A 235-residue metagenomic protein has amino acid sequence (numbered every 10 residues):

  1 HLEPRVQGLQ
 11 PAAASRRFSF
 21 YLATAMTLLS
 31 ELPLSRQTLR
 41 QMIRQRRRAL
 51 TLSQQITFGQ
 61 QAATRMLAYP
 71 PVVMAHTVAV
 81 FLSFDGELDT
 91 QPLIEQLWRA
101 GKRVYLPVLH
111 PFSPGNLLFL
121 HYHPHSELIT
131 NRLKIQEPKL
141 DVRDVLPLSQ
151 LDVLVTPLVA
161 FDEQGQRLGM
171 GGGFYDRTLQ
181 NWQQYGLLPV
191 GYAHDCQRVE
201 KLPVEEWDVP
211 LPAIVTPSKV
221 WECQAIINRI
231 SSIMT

Functional and structural regions predicted by a protein language model:
L2, S19-L22: Short hydrophobic targeting helices and cationic amphipathic motifs that mediate membrane/organellar targeting
P4, G8-P11: Cationic, low-complexity basic patches in intrinsically disordered or flexible, solvent-exposed regions
R5, R16-R17, R229: Basic polycationic patches enriched in arginine
M26-L34, Q45, K139-V142, S149-L154 (+2 more regions): Surface-exposed, charge/polar-rich loops and edge strands
T27-Q150: N-terminal active-site beta-alpha-beta segment that forms phosphate/nucleotide-binding and substrate-recognition loops
V80-L82, T156-P157, T216: Redox-cofactor binding/interface segments in oxidoreductases and associated redox assembly factors
F84-G86, V159-E163: Short glycine-rich anion-binding loops that position phosphate/pyrophosphate groups of nucleotides and phosphorylated
